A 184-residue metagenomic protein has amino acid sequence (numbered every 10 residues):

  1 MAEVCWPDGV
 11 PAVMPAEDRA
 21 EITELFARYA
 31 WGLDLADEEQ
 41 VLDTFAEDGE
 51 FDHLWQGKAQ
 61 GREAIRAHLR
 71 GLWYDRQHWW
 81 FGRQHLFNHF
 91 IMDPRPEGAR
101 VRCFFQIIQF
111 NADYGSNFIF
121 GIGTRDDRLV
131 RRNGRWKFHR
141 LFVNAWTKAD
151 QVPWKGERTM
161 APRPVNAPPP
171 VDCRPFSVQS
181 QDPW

Functional and structural regions predicted by a protein language model:
M1-V10, H78-W184: A beta-strand edge to alpha-helix "cap/lid" segment located at domain peripheries
M1-W31, L35, E39-T44: Short, low-complexity N-terminal intrinsically disordered segments enriched in polar/charged residues
A12, A16, A59, S116: Charge-dense, low-complexity intrinsically disordered segments
W31, W55, G115, I119: Short, charged/polar micro-motifs that form catalytic or ligand-binding hotspots
E38-I107: A solvent-exposed, acidic/Ser-Thr-rich amphipathic alpha-helical stretch
